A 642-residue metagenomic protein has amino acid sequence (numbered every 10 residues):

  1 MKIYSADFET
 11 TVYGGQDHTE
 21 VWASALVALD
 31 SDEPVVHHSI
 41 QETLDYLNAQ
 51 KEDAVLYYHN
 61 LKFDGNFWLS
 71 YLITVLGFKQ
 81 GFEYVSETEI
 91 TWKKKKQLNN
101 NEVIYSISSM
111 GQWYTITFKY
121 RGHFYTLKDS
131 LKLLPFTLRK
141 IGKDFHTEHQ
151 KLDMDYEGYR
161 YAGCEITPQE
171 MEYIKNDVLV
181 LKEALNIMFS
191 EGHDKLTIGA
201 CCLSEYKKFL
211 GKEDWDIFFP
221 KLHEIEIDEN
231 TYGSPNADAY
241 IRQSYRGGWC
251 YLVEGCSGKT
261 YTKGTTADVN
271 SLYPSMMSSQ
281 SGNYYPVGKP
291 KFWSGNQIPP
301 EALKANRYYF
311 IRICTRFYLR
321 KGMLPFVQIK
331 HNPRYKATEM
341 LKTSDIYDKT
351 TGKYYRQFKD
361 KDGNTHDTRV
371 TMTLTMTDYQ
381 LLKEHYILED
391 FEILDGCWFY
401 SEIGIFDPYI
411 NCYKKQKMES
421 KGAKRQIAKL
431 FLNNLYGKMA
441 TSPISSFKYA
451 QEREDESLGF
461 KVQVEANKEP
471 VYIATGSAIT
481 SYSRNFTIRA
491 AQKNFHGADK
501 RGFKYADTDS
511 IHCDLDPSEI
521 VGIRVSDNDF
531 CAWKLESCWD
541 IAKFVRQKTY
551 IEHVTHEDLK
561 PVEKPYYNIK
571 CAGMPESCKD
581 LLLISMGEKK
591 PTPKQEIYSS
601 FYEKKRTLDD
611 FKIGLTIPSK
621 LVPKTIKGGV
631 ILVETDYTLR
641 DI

Functional and structural regions predicted by a protein language model:
K2-V12, T265-A267: Two-metal-ion RNase H-like nuclease active-site motif
G14-A23, A28-I642: Conserved acidic
